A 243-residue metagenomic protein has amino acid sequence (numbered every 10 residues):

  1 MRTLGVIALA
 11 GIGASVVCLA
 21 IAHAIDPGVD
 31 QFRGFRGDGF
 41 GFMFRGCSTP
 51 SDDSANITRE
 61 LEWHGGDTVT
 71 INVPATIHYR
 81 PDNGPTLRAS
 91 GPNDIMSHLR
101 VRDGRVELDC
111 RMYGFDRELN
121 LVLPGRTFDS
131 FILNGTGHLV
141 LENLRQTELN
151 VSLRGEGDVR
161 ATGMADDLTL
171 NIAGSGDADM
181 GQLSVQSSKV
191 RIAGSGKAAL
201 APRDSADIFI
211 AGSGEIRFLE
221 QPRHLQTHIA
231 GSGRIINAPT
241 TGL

Functional and structural regions predicted by a protein language model:
M1-R154, D158-G163, D167-A173, D177-Q182 (+2 more regions): Intrinsically disordered, low-complexity terminal regions
